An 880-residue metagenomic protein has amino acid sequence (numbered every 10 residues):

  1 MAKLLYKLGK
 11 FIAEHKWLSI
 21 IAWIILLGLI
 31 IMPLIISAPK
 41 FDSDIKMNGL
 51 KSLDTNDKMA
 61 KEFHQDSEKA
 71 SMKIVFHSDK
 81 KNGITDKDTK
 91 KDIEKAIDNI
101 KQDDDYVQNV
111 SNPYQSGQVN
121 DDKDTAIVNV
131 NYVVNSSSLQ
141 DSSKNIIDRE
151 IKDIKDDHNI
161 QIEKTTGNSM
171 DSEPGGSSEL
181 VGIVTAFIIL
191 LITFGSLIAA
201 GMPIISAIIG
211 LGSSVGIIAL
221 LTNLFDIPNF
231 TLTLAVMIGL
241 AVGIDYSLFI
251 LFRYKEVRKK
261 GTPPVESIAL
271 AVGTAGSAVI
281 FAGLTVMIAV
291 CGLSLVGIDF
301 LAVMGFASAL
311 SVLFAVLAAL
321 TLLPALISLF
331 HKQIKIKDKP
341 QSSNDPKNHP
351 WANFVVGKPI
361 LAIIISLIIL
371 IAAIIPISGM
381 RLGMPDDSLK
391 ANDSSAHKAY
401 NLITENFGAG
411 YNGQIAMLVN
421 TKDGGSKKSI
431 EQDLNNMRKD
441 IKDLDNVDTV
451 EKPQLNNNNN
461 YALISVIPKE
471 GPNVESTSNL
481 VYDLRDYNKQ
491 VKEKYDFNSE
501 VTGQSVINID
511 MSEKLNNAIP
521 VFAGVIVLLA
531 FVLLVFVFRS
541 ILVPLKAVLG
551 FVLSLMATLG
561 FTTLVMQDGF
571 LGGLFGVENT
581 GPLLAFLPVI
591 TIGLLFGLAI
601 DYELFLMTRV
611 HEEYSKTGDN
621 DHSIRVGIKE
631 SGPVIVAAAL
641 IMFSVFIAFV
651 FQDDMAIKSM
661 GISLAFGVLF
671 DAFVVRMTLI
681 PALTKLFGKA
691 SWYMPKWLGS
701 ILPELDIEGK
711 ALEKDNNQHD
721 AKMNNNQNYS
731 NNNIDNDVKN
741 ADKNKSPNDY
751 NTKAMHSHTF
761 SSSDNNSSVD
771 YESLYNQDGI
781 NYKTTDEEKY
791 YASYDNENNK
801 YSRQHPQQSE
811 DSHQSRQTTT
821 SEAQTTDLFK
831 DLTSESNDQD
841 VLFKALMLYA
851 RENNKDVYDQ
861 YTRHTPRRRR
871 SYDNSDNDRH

Functional and structural regions predicted by a protein language model:
M1-P39, V133-L382, V506-Y729, D735 (+8 more regions): Membrane-embedded transmembrane helical bundles of large multi-pass transporters/channels
I45-K46: Long, contiguous juxta-domain segments that are non-catalytic but functionally important
G49-A70, H77-K164, G379-F575, P582 (+2 more regions): Structured non-transmembrane domains adjacent to transmembrane bundles in polytopic membrane proteins
H64-D66, A690, E708, D856: Short coil/loop linkers at secondary-structure junctions
K90, D104-V107, N731, D735 (+5 more regions): Low-complexity, intrinsically disordered short peptide segments enriched in small/polar/basic residues
Y750-T752, H756-S762, D770-Y771, Y775-T784 (+2 more regions): Long cytosolic C-terminal regulatory regions of eukaryotic multi-pass membrane proteins
